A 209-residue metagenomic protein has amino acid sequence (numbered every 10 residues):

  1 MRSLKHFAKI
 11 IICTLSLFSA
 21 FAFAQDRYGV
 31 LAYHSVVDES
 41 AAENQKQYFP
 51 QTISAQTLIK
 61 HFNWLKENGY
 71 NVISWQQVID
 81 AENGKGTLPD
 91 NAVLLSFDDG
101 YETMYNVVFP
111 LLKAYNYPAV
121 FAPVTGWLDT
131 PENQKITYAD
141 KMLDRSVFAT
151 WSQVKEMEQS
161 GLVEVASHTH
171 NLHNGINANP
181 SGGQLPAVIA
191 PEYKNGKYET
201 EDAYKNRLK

Functional and structural regions predicted by a protein language model:
M1-I11: Bacterial N-terminal signal peptides that target proteins for export
K9-S19: Bacterial N-terminal signal peptides
A22-V93: N-terminal pre-catalytic segment of deacetylase/amide-hydrolase enzymes
L31-V37, N91-V93, K113-K209: Metal-dependent polysaccharide deacetylase catalytic core of the NodB/CE4 family, i.e., the active-site-bearing domain
A32, S74-W75, F97, Y105 (+1 more regions): A secondary-structure boundary/capping signal
I53-K60, W64-E67, I73, Q77 (+5 more regions): Extracytoplasmic/secreted proteins, especially bacterial periplasmic and envelope-associated proteins
W64-L65, Q77-E82, G86-T87, Y101-E102 (+1 more regions): Conserved, well-structured beta-alpha core segment at the onset of a catalytic domain
D90-A92, S96, G100-V108: Membrane-embedded segments
